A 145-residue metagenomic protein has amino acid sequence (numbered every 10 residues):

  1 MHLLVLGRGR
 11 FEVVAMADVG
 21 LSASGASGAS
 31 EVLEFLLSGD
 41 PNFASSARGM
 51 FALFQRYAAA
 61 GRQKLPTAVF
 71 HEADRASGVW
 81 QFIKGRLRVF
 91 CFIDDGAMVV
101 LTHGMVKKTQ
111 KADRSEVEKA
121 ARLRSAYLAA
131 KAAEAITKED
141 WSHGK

Functional and structural regions predicted by a protein language model:
M1-R86, G96-V99, V106-K145: Basic, Lys/Arg-enriched alpha-helical interface segments
